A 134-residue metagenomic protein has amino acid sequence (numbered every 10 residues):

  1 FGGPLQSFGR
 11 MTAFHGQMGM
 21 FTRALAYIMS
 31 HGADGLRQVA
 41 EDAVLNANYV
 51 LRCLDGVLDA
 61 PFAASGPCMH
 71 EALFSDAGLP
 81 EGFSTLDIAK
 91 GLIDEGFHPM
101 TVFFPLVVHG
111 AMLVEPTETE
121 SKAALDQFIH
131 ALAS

Functional and structural regions predicted by a protein language model:
F1-E71, S75-A77: Active-site C-terminal subdomain of aminotransferase-like
N46-V50, G82-G96: Short amphipathic alpha-helix segments
D76-G78, G96-P99, E118-E120: Short, flexible loop/turn elements at secondary-structure junctions
L79-L86, K122-D126: Short, conserved charged micro-motifs
I93-L113: Conserved PLP cofactor-binding pocket of PLP-dependent enzymes
L106, G110-S134: PLP-dependent enzyme catalytic core of the Aspartate aminotransferase-like
